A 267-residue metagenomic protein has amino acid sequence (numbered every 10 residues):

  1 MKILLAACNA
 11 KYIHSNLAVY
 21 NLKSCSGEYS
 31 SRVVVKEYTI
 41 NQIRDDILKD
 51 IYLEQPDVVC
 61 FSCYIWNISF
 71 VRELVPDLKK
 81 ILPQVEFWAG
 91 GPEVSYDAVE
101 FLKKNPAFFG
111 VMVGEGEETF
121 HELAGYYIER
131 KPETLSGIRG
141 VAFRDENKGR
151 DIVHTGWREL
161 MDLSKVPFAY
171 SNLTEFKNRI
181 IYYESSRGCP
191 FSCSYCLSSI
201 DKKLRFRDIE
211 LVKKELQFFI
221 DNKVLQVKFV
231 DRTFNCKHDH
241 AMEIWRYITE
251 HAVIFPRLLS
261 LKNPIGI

Functional and structural regions predicted by a protein language model:
M1-I3, I138, A142-S185: N-terminal [4Fe-4S]-dependent radical SAM core
K2-K11: Nucleotide-activated donor-dependent transferases that construct or modify glycoconjugates
A7, G91, D231: Short beta-strand/turn micro-motifs composed of small residues that flank or help shape donor/cofactor-binding pockets
Y12, W66, Y96, F101 (+4 more regions): Tryptophan-centric aromatic hotspots in well-structured domains and transmembrane helices
Y12-A18: Short N-terminal binding/cap micro-motifs at the start of the first secondary-structure element
A18, L22-C25, Y29, V34-W157: Glycine-rich beta-alpha loop elements in corrinoid/cobalamin-binding modules across cobalamin-dependent enzymes
S164-I267: Radical SAM [4Fe-4S] cluster-binding motif and immediate context
